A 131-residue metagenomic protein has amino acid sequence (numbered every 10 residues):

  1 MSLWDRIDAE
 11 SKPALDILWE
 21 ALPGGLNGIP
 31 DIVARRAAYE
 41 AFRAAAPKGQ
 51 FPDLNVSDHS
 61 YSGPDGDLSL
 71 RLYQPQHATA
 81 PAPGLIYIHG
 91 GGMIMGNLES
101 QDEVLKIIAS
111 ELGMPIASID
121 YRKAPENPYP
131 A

Functional and structural regions predicted by a protein language model:
M1-L72: A glycine/proline-hinged amphipathic helix-loop "lid/cap" segment that gates access to hydrophobic ligand pockets
G66-S69, P75-L85: Proline/glycine-enriched tight loop/beta-turn segments at coil->beta junctions that connect or precede beta-strands
R71-L72, A82-P83, G96-E99, Y129: Short, conserved acidic/polar surface loops in the N-terminal third of protein domains
Y73, Y87, S118: Conserved beta-strand segments that form the floor/walls of ligand-binding pockets within enzyme and binding domains
G84, G113-A117: A fold-wide structural signal in alpha/beta-hydrolase
H89-M95: Active-site glycine-rich loops that stabilize anionic/oxyanionic intermediates across multiple enzyme folds
N97-L98, V104, A117-A131: Catalytic nucleophile-loop/oxyanion-hole region of alpha/beta-hydrolase and closely related hydrolase-like folds
A109-S110: Short proline/glycine- and basic residue-enriched helix-capping loop/turn segments at helix->loop/beta transitions
